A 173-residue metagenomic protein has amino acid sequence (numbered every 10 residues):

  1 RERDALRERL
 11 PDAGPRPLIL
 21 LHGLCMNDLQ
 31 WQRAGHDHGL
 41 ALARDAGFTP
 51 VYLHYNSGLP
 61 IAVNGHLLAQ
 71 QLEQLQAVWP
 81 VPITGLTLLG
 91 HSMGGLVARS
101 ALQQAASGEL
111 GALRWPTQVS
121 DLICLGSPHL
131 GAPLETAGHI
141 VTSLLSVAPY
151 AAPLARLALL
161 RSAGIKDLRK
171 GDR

Functional and structural regions predicted by a protein language model:
R1-A41, D45-L53, A77, L134: Flexible, membrane-associating and regulatory peripheral segments of lipid-active enzymes
R16-P17, G85-T87, D121: Structural motif
N27-L29, L59-I61, V97, L130-L134 (+1 more regions): Short catalytic/ligand-binding loop motif for oxyanion handling, primarily in non-cytosolic enzymes, centered on
W31-A34, S57-L68, M93: Phosphate/oxyanion-binding active-site loops and adjacent basic polyanion-contact surfaces
L59-W79, L102-Q103: Alpha/beta-hydrolase active-site loop
P80-H91: Alpha/beta-hydrolase fold nucleophile elbow
L89-G90, G94, A98, G126: Gly/Ala-rich beta-loop-alpha elbow adjacent to hydrolase catalytic centers
Q103-R173: Helical cap/lid subdomain of alpha/beta-hydrolase-fold lipid enzymes that gates access to the catalytic pocket
